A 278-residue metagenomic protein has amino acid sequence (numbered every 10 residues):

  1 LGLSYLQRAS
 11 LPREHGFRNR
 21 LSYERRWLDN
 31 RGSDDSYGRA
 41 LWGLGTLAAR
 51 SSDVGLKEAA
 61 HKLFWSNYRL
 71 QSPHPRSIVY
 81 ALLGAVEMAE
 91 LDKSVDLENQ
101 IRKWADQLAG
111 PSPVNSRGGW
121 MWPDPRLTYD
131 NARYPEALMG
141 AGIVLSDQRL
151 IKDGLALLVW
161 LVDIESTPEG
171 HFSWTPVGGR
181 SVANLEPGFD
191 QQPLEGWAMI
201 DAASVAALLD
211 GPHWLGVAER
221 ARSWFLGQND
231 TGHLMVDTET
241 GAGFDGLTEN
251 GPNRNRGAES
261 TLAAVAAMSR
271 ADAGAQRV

Functional and structural regions predicted by a protein language model:
L1-V278: Glycan-recognition and catalytic cores of secretory/periplasmic carbohydrate-active enzymes
